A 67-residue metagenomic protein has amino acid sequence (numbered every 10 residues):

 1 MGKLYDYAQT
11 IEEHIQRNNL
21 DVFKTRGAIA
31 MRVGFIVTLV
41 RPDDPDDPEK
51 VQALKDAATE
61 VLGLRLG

Functional and structural regions predicted by a protein language model:
M1, L66-G67: Short intrinsically disordered terminal tails
M1-R26: N-terminal acidic leader/helix
T25-L66: Short, charge-rich amphipathic interface segments used for partner binding and complex assembly
